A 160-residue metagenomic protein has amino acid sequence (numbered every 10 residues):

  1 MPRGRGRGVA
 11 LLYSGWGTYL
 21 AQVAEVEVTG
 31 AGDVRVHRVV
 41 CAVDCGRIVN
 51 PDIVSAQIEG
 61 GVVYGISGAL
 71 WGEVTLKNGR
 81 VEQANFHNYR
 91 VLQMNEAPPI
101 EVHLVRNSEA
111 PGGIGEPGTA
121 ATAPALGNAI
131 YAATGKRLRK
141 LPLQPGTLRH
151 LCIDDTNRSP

Functional and structural regions predicted by a protein language model:
M1-P160: Cofactor-binding beta-sheet edge motifs in enzyme active sites
